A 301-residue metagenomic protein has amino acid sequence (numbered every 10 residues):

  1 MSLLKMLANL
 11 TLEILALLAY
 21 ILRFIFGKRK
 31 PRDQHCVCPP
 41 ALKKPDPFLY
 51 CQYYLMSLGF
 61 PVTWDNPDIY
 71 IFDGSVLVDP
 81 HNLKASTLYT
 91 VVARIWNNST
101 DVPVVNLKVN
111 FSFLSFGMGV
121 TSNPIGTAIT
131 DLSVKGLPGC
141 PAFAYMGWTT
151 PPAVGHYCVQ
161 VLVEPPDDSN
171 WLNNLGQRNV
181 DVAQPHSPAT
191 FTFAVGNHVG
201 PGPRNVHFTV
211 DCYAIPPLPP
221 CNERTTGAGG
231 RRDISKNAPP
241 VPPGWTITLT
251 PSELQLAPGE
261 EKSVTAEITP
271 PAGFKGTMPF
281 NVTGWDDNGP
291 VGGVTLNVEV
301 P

Functional and structural regions predicted by a protein language model:
M1-G27: Short hydrophobic helices that act as membrane-entry/anchoring signals
Y20-P301: Extracellular/luminal regions of secreted and cell-surface proteins that mediate adhesion/ECM remodeling
